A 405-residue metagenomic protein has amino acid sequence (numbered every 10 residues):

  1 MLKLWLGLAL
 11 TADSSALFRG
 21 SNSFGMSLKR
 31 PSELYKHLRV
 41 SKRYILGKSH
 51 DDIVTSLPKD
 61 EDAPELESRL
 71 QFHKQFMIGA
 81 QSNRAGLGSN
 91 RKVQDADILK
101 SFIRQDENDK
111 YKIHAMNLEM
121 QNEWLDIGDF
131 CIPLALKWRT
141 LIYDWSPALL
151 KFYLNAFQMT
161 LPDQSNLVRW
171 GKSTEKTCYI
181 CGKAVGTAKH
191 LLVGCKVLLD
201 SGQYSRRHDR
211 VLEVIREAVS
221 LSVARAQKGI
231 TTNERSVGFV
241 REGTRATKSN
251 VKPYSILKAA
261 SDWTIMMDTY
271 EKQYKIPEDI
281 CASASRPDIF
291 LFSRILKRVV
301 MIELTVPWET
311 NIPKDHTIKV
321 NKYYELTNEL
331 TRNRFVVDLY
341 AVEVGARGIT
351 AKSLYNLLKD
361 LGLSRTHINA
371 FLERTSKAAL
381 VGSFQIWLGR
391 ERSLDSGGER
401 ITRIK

Functional and structural regions predicted by a protein language model:
L6-S173, T177, Q385: Extended C-terminal regions of large enzymes
Y143-D144, L167-G171, S201-S205, T310-D315: Conserved, non-catalytic sequence blocks in retroelement Pol enzymes and Pol-derived host proteins
R169-S222, V299: Short Cys/His-based metal-binding microdomains
K172, Q227-M301: Active-site metal-binding core of divalent-cation-utilizing nuclease and nuclease-like domains
V219, V320-F335: Metal-dependent nuclease catalytic cores in nucleic-acid-processing enzymes, especially RNase H-like/related
R286, R298, E303-I318, V344-A346: Short beta-strand-loop-alpha-helix junction that forms the active-site gateway of nucleic-acid-processing nucleases
V337-K405: Domain-level recognition of nuclease-like catalytic cores that cleave nucleotide substrates
